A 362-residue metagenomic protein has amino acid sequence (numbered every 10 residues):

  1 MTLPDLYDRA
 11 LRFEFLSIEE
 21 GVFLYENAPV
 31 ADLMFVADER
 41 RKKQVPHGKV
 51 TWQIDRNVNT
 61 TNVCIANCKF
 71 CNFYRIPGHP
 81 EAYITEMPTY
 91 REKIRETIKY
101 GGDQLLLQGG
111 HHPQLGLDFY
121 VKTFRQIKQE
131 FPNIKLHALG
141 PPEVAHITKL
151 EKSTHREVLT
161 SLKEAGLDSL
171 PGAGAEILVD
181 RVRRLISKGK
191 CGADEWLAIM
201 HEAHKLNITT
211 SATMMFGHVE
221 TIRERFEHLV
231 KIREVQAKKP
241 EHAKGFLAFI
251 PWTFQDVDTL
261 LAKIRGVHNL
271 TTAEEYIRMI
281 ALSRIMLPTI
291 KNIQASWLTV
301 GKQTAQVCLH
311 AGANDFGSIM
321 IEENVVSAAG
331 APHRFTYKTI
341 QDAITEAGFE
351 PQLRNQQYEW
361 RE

Functional and structural regions predicted by a protein language model:
M1-A31, I98-K99, L229-V230, A237-E362: Auxiliary Fe-S-binding modules of radical SAM enzymes
F13, A37, C68, L107 (+5 more regions): Conserved, mostly hydrophobic/aromatic
G21-L24, I54-N57, G109-P113, F216-V219 (+1 more regions): Conserved short loop/turn motifs at secondary-structure junctions
M34-G78, A82-Q108: N-terminal pre-triad scaffold of radical SAM enzymes
K49-V50, I54, C64-I65, F70-H79 (+2 more regions): Mobile, glycine- and charge-enriched loop segments and immediately flanking short secondary-structure elements within
V50-R56, L105, L136-G140, L170-G172 (+4 more regions): Hydrophobic faces of well-ordered beta-strands that scaffold small-molecule active sites in alpha/beta enzyme cores
W52-V58, G78, Q108-D118, D180 (+2 more regions): Glycine-rich, proline-tolerant flexible connector loops at the mouths of alpha/beta enzymes
R75-E234: Conserved Radical SAM active-site core
